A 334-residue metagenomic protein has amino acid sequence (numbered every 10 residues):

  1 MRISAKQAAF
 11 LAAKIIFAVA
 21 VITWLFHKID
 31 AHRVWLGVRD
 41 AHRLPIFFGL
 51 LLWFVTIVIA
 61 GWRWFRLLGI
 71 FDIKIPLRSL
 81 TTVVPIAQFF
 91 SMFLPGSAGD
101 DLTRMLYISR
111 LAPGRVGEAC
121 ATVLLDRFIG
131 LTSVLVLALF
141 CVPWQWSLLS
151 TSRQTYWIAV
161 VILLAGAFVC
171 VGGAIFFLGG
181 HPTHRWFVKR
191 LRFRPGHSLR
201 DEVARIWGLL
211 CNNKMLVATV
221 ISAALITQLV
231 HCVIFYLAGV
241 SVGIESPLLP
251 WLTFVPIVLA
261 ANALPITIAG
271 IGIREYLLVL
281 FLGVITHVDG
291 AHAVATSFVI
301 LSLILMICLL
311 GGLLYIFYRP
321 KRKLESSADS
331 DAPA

Functional and structural regions predicted by a protein language model:
M1-P85, W144, L148-A263, V288 (+1 more regions): Predominantly cytoplasmic-facing regulatory/coupling regions of multi-pass membrane proteins
R78-T82, D100-D101, A112-D126, V288-V299: Membrane-interface alpha-helices at helix entry/exit sites of multi-pass transporters
T81-P113, H197-R200: Extended non-transmembrane interhelical loops and adjacent amphipathic helices of multipass membrane proteins
A87-G96, P256-I271, E275: Transmembrane alpha-helix interface/packing and boundary motifs in multi-pass membrane proteins, characterized by
Q88-A98, R115, R127-L139, P143: Mid-bilayer segments of alpha-helical transmembrane spans in multi-pass integral membrane proteins that mediate
F93, D101-Y107, C120-V123, S133 (+2 more regions): Hydrophobic alpha-helical membrane segments of integral membrane proteins
G99-S109, I268-V284: Re-entrant/interfacial helical elements at transmembrane boundaries that shape and gate the permeation pathway
L124-T132, L301-L305: Selective transmembrane-helix segments that form parts of the transport pathway or gating/packing helices in multipass
